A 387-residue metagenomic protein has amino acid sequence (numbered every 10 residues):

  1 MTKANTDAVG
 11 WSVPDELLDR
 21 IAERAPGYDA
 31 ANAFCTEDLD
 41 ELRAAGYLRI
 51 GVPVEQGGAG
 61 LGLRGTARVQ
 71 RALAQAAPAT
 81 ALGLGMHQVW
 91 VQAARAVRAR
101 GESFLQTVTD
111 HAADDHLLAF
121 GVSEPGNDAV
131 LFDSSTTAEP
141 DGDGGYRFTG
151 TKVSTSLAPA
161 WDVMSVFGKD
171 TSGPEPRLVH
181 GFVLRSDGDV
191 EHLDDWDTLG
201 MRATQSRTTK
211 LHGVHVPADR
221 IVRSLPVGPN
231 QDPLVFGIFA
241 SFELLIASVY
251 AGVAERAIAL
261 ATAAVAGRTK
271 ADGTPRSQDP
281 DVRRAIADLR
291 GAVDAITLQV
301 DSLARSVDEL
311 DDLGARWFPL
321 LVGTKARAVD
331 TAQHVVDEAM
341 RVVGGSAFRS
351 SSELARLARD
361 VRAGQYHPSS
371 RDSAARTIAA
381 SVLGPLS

Functional and structural regions predicted by a protein language model:
A22, P26-D29, D294-R327, M340-F348: C-terminal helix-coil-helix/basic helical segment that borders enzyme active sites and/or dimer interfaces and provides
T36-R43, R49-S156: Glycine-rich flavin
D40, T274-D281, E309-A326, G345-A363: Charge-rich, acidic-biased intrinsically disordered regions
T151-H192: A short core secondary-structure module
V153-A158, F242-L245, G364-H367: Glycine-rich phosphate/pyrophosphate-binding beta-alpha loops
T198-V293: Glycine-rich beta->alpha junctions and the first turn(s) of the following alpha-helix
G252, A287-D294, V322, A326-Q333 (+2 more regions): Generic structural signal for well-ordered, non-transmembrane alpha-helical segments in soluble/cytosolic regions
G345-S387: Glycine-rich phosphate/cofactor-binding loops in nucleotide/flavin-utilizing enzymes
